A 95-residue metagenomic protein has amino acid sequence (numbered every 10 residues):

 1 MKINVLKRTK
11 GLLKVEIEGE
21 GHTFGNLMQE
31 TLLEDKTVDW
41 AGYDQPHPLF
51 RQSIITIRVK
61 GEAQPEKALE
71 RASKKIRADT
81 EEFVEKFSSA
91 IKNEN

Functional and structural regions predicted by a protein language model:
M1-N95: Protein-protein interaction/assembly regions in multi-subunit complexes
